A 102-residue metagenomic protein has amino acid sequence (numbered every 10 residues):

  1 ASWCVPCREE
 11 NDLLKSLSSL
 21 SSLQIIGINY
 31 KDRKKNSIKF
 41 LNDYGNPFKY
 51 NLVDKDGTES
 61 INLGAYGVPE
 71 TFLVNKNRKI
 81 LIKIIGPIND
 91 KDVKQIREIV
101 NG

Functional and structural regions predicted by a protein language model:
A1, I28-Y30, K76: Cofactor-binding loop segments of dinucleotide-utilizing enzymes, especially the Rossmann-like FAD- and NAD(P)+-binding
A1, S22, A65: ATP/adenylate-binding site constellation spanning eukaryotic-like Ser/Thr protein kinases, ABC-transporter
A1-S16: Conserved redox-active cysteine motifs that mediate thiol-disulfide chemistry, especially di-cysteine Cys-X(1-2)-Cys
L14-K15, I38-L41, R97: Short amphipathic alpha-helical segments and helix-helix/interface helices
S19-D56, V68: Conserved segment of the thioredoxin-like fold in thiol-based oxidoreductases
N42-P47, D54-N101: Thiol/disulfide oxidoreductase modules built on the thioredoxin-like
